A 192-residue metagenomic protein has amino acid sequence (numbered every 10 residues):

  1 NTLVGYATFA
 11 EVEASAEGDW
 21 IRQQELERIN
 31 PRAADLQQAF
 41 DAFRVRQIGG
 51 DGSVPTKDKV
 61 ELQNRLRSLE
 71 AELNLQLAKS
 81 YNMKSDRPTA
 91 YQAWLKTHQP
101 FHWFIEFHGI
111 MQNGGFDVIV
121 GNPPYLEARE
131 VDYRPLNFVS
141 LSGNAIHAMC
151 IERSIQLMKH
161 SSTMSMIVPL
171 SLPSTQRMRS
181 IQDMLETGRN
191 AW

Functional and structural regions predicted by a protein language model:
T2-Q24, Q99-W192: Signature of N6-adenine DNA methyltransferases within the class I
L3-I105, Q112-V118: Basic, amphipathic N-terminal segments
